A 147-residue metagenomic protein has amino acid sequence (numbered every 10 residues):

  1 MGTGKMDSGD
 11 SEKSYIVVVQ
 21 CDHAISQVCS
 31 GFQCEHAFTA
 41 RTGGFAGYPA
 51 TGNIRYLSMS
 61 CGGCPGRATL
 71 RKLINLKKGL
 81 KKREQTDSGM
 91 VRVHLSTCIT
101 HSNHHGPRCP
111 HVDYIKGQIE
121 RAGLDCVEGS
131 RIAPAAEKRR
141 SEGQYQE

Functional and structural regions predicted by a protein language model:
G2-G4, E12-R83, H104-H111, I119 (+4 more regions): Conserved mixed alpha/beta catalytic, RNA-binding, or beta-rich assembly cores of soluble enzyme, regulatory
D7: N-terminal beta-strand-loop-alpha-helix module at the start of alpha/beta ligand-binding or catalytic domains
V17, R92-H94, V127: A structural signal for isolated positions on well-ordered beta-strands in alpha/beta enzyme cores
K82-P107: Amphipathic protein-protein interaction modules
T97-T100, S130-A135: Short beta-alpha junction loops
